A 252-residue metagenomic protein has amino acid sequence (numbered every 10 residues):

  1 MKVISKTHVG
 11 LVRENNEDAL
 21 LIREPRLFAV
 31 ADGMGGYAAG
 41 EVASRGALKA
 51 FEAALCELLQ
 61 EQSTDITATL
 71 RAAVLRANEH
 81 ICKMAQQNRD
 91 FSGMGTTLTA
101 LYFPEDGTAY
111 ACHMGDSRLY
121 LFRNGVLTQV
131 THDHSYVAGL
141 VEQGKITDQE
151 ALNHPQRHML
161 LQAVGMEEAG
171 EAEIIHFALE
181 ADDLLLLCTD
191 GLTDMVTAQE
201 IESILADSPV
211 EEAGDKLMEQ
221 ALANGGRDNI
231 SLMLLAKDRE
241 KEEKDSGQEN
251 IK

Functional and structural regions predicted by a protein language model:
M1-K252: PP2C/PPM-type serine/threonine phosphatase catalytic domain
